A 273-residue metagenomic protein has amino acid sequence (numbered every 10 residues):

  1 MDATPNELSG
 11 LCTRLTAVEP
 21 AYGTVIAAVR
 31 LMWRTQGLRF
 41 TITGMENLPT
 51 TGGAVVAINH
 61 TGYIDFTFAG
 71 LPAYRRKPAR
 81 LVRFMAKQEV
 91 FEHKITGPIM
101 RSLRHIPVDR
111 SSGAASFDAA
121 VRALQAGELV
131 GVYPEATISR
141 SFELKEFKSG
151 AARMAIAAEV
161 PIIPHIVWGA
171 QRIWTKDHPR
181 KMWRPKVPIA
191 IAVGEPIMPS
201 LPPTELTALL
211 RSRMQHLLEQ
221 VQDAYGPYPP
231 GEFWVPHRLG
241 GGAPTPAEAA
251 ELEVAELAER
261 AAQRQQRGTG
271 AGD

Functional and structural regions predicted by a protein language model:
M1-T13, T61-G62, L71, R76: A short, flexible N-terminal coil/short beta segment enriched in small residues
D2-S9, T13-A21, A114-D273: Non-catalytic C-terminal accessory region of glycerolipid acyltransferases and related lyso-lipid remodeling enzymes
T13-R39, E92-S102, D177-K186: Alpha-helical membrane-targeting segments
Y22, V29-H60: Helix-to-loop junction immediately C-terminal to a conserved catalytic motif
V29, R101-P107, P134-I138: Short, basic, glycine/proline-bearing loop/turn elements
L31-G37, P107-S111, S141: Short, flexible loop segments at the rims of nucleotide/cofactor-binding pockets, characterized by
I42, H93, A114-F117: Structural motif corresponding to alpha-helix initiation and N-cap regions
T50-S111: Catalytic core of membrane glycerolipid acyltransferases/transacylases, capturing the structured, soluble-facing
